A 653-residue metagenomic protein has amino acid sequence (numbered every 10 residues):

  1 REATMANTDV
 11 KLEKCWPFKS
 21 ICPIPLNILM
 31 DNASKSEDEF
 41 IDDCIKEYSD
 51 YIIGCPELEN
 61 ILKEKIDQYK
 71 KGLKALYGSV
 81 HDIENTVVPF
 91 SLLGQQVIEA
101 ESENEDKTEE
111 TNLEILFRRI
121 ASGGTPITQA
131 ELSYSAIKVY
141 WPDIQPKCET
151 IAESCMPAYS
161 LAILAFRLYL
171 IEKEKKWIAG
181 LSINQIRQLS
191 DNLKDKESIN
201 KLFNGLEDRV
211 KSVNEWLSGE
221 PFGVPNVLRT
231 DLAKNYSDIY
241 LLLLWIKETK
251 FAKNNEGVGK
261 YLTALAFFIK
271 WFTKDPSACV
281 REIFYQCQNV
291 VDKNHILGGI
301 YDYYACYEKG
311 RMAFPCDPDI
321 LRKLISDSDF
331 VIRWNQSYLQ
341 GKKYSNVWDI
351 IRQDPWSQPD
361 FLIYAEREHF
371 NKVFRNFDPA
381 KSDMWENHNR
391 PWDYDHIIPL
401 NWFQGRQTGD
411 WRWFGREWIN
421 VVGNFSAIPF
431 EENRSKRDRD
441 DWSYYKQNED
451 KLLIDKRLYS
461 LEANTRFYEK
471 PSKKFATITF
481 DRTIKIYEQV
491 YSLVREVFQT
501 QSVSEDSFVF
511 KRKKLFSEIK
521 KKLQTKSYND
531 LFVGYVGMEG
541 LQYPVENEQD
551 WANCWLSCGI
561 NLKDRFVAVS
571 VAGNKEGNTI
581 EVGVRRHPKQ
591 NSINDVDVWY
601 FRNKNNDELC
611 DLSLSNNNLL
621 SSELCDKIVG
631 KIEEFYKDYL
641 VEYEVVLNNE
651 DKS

Functional and structural regions predicted by a protein language model:
R1-E2, A121, P391-H396: A sequence-level detector for short glycine-anchored, His/Arg-bearing signature motifs that mark catalytic or binding
E2-E172, F267-F268, I428, R434 (+7 more regions): Basic- and aromatic-enriched surface patches that contact anionic nucleotides/nucleic acids
I163-Q340: A cross-family structural signal marking well-folded subdomains
K274-I397, N401-W402, W418, D506-S507: Aromatic-lined ligand-binding clefts that engage carbohydrates, nucleic acids, or primary amines
K381-W385, N389-I397, N401-G405, F508-C610: Polyanion-binding interface signature
W392, Q404-R434: Short beta-strand-alpha-helix junction that forms the catalytic/metal-binding core of metal-dependent nuclease domains
L452-F510: C-terminal, well-folded lobe of enzymatic/effector domains
K511-R512, E576-G577, R585-S653: Ampiphathic alpha-helical segments that act as solvent-exposed interaction surfaces
